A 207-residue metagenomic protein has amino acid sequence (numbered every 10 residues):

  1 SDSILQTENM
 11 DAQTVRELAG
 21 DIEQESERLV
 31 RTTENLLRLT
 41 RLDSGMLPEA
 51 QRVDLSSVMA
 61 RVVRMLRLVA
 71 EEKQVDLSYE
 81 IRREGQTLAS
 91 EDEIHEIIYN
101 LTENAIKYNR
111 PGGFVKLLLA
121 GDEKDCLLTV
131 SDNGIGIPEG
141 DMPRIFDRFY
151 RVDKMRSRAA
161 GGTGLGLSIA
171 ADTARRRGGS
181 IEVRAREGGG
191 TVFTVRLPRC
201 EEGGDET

Functional and structural regions predicted by a protein language model:
Q13, S44-V53, S57, L88: Short flexible loop/turn segments at helix-to-beta-strand junctions within the C-terminal catalytic HATPase_c
Q24-L29: Short alpha-helical segment of the dimerization/phosphotransfer core of two-component systems
Q51-R52, E71, D76-Q86, G188: Conserved catalytic submotifs in the C-terminal HATPase_c
Q51-R67, L77-S78, L119: A conserved beta-strand-to-alpha-helix junction within the catalytic ATP-binding
G112-K124: Short beta-strand/loop element within the Bergerat-fold HATPase_c
I137-R151: Short conserved segment of the HATPase_c
